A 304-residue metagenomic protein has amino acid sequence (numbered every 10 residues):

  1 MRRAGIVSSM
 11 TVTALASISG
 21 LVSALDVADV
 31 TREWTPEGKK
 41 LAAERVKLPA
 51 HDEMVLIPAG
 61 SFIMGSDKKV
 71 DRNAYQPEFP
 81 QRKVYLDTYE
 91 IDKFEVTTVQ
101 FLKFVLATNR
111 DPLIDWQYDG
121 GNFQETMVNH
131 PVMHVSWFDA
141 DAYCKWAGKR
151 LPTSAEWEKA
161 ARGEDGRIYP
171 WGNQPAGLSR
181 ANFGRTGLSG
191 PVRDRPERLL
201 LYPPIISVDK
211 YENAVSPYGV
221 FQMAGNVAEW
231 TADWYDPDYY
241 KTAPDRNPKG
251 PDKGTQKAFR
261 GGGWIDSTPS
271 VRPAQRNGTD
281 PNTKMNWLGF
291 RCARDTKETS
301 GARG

Functional and structural regions predicted by a protein language model:
M1-M10: Bacterial N-terminal signal peptides that target proteins for export
L25-K47: N-terminal pre-domain segments of enzymes
V46-D115, V135-F138, A224-G225: A short glycine-rich, aromatic-capped structural motif
I63, D67-K68, Q117-P273, G301-R303: Functional-site microenvironments in short loops/helix caps that host divalent-cation chemistry
N247-P251, N277-K284: Short proline/glycine-enriched turn/loop segments at secondary-structure junctions
N286-G301: Short, structured beta-strand segments at or near domain termini in extracellular proteins/domains
